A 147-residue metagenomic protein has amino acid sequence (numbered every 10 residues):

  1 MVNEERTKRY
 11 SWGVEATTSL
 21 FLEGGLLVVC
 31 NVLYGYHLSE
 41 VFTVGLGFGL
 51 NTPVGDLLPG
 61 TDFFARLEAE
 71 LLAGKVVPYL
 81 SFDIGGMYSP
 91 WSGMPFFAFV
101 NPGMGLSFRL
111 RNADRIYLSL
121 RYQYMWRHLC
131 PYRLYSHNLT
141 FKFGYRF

Functional and structural regions predicted by a protein language model:
M1-V14, N112-D114: Outer-membrane beta-barrel biogenesis signature
T7, L71-K75, Y145-F147: A generic beta-sheet turn/junction motif
R9-G13, T43, L134: Detector for outer-membrane/organellar transmembrane beta-barrel domains, recognizing the amphipathic beta-strand
A16-L20, G24, C30-I116, L120: Gram-negative (and chloroplast) outer-membrane scaffold detector with strong preference for beta-barrel transmembrane
L67, L134-F147: Outer-membrane beta-barrel "beta-signal"
Y122-W126: Short, solvent-exposed aromatic-acidic interface loops
R127-L134: A short acidic/glycine-rich loop-to-helix N-cap element
